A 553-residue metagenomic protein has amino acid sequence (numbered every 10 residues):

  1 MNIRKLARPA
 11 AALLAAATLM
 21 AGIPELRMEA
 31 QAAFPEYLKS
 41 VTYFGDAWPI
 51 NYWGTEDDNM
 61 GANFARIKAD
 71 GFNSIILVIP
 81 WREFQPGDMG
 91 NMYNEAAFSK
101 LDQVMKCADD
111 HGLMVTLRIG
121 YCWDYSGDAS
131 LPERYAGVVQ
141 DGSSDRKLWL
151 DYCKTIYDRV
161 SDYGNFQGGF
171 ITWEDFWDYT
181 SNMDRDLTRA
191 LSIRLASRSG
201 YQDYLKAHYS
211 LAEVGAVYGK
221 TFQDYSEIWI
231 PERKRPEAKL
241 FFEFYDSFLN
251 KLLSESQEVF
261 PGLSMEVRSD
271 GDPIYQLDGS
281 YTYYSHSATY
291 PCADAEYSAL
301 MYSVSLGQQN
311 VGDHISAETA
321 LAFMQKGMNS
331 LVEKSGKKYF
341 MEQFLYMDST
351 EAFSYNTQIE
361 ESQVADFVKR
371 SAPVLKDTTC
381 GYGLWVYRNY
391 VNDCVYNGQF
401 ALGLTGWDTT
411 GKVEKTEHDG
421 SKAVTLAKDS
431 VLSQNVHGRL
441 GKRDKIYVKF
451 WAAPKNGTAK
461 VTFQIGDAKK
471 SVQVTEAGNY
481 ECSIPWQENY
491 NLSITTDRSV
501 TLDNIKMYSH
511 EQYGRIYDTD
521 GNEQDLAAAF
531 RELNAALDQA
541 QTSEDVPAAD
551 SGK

Functional and structural regions predicted by a protein language model:
M20-A33: Sec-dependent signal peptide cleavage junction
N59-R134, R146-K154, F242-S264: Aromatic-lined substrate-binding rim segments of carbohydrate-active enzymes
D151, T155, R159-A299, L306: Polysaccharide-binding and catalytic clefts of secreted carbohydrate-active enzymes
V304-S305, V311-G312, S316-A320, M324-N392 (+1 more regions): Substrate-binding cleft of secreted/luminal carbohydrate-active enzymes
N392-L402, S483-W486, T495-Y513: Extracellular polysaccharide-targeting segments
Q399-L426: Extracellular glycan-recognition surfaces and repeat-rich motifs
F400, S430-A459, Y480-I484, E488-L492 (+1 more regions): Extra-cytoplasmic beta-strand recognition segments
Q464-N491, T495-D497: Extracellular carbohydrate recognition and processing domains and analogous Trp-centered ligand-binding platforms
